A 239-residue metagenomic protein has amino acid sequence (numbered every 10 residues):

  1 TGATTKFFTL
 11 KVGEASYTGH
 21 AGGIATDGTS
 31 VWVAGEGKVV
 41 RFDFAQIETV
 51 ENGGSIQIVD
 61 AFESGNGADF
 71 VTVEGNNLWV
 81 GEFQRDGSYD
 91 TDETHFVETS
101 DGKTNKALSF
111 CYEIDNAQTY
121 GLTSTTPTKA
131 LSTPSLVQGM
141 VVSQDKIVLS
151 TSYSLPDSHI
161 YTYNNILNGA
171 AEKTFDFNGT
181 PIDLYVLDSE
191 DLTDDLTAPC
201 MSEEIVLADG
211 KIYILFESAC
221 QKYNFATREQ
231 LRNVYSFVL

Functional and structural regions predicted by a protein language model:
T1-A3, R41-I56, E93-A117, S158-G179 (+1 more regions): Beta-propeller blade signature
G2-T29: Blade-loop segments of beta-propeller domains
T5-E14, S55-F62, L122-L131, L184-D195: A short beta-strand motif characteristic of beta-propeller blades
S16-G23, D60-G75, T133-V141, T197-V206: Repeated scaffold domains used in trafficking and secretory/extracellular systems, primarily beta-propellers
G28-T29, G75-N77, Q144-I147, D209-K211: Short coil/turn segments that connect the beta-strands within blades of beta-propeller domains
W32-V33, V80, L149, I214: Conserved beta-strand element within WD40/beta-propeller blades
E36-K38, F44, F83-D86, D90-D92 (+6 more regions): Short loop/turn segments immediately following the C-termini of beta-strands
K129-S189, D195, M201-E203: Loop/turn-rich, solvent-exposed surfaces of beta-rich toroidal or solenoidal domains
